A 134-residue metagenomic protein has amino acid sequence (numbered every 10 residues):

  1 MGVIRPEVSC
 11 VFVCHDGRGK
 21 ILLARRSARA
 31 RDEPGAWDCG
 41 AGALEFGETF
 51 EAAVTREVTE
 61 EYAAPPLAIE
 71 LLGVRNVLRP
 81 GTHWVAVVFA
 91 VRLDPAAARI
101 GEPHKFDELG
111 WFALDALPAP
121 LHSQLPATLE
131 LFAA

Functional and structural regions predicted by a protein language model:
M1-I21, A43, V74, A90-R92: Conserved N-terminal beta-strand and adjoining loop/helix that marks the start of the Nudix/MutT-like hydrolase domain
G2-P6, R29-D32, V74-V87: Acidic pyrophosphate-coordinating catalytic loop
D16, R75-R99, T128-F132: Active-site-adjacent beta-strand/loop module that shapes the phosphate/pyrophosphate-binding cleft
K20-E60: Conserved Nudix-box catalytic region and its N-terminal flanking loop in Nudix hydrolases and closely related
G42, R56-E57, I69, F112-D115: Structural detector for helix-capping/boundary residues
A64-G73: A short coil-to-beta-strand element that immediately follows conserved catalytic motifs
A90, R99-A133: NUDIX/MutT-family hydrolases
